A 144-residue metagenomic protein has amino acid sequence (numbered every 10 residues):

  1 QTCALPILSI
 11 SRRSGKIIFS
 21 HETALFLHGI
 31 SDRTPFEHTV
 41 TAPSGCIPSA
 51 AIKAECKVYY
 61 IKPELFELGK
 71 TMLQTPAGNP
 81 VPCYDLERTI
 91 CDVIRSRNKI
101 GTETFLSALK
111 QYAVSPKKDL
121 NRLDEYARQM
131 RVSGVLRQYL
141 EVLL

Functional and structural regions predicted by a protein language model:
Q1-L144: Nucleic-acid-binding surface
